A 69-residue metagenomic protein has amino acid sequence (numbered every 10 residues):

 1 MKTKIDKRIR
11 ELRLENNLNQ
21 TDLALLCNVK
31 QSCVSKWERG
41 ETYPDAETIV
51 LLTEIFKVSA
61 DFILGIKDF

Functional and structural regions predicted by a protein language model:
M1-E15: A short, Lys/Arg-rich alpha-helix, primarily the initiator
K7, N17-L18, P44-E47: Residue-level signal for the short linker/turn that defines the boundary of a DNA-recognition helix
R10, L14, N28, R39-E41 (+1 more regions): Residue-level detection of the helix-turn-helix DNA-binding "recognition helix"
N17-K36, L51: Short alpha-helical DNA-recognition segment
E38, F56, L64-K67: DNA major-groove recognition helix of helix-turn-helix
E47-F62: DNA major-groove recognition helix of helix-turn-helix/homeodomain DNA-binding modules
